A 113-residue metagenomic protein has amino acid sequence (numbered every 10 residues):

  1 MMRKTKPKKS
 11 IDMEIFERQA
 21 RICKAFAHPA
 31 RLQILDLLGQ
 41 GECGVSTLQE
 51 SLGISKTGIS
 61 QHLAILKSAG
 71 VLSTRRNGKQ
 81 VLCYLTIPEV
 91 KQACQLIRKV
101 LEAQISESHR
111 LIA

Functional and structural regions predicted by a protein language model:
M1-R18, V90-A113: Amphipathic alpha-helical dimerization/coiled-coil segments that flank or bridge DNA-binding/regulatory modules
K6-K8, G58, A69, V81: Residue-level detector of intrinsically disordered/flexible regions characterized by low predicted structural confidence
E14-T57, N77, V81-V90: N-terminal helix-turn-helix DNA-binding core of bacterial DNA-binding proteins
E50, Q61, K67-S68: Alpha-helical residues within the helix-turn-helix
S68-A69, L111: Extended rod-forming repeat segments used as scaffolds/tethers
